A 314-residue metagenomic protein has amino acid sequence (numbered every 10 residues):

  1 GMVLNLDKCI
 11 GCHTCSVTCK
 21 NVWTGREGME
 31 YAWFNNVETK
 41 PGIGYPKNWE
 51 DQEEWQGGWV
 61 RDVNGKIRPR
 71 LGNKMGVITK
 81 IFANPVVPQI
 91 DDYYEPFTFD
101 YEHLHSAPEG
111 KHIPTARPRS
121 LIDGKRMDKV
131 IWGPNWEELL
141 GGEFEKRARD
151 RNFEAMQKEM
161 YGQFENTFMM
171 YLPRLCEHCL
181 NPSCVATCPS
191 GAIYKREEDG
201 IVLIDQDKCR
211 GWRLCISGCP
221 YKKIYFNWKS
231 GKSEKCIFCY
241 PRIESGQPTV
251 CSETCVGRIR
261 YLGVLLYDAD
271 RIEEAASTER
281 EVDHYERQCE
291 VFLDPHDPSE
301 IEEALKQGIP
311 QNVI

Functional and structural regions predicted by a protein language model:
G1-I314: Non-ligating segments of multi-cofactor redox enzymes
